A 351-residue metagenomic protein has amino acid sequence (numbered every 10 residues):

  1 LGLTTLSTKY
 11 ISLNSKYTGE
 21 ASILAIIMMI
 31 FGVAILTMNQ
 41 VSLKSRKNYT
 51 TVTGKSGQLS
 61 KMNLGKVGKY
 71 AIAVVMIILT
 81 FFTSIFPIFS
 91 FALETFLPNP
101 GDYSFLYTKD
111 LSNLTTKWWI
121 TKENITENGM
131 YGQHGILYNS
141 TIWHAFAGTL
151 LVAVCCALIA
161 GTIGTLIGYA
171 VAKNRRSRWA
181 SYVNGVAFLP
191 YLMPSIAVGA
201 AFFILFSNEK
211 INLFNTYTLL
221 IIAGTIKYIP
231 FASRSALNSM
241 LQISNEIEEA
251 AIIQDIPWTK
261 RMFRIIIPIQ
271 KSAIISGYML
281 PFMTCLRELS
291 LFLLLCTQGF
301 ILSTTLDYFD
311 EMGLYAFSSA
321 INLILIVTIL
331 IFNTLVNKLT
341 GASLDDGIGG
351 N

Functional and structural regions predicted by a protein language model:
L1-T4, S56-Q58, D102-N113, M130-G135 (+5 more regions): Membrane-interfacial helix termini and adjacent extracytoplasmic/periplasmic loops of multi-pass transporters
L1-V33, G65-K69, T95-F105, L111-M130 (+3 more regions): Interhelical loop and adjacent transmembrane-helix boundary motif in polytopic membrane transport permeases
S22-L64, A170-V171, L237-E246, I252 (+3 more regions): C-terminal transmembrane helix and the adjacent membrane-cytosol boundary/short C-terminal tail of inner/organellar
L24-S42, G135-V171, Y182: Transmembrane alpha-helix signature in integral membrane proteins
I30-F31, F81-I85, V186-S195, L219-P230 (+3 more regions): Hydrophobic transmembrane alpha-helices
V33, T37, A157-Y169, K173 (+7 more regions): Hydrophobic positions within alpha-helical transmembrane segments of bacterial inner-membrane proteins
Q58, G65-V75, L166-F202, G350-N351: Cytoplasmic-entry segments and transmembrane alpha-helices of multi-pass inner-membrane transporters
V74-I88, L189, I226, S233-A236 (+4 more regions): Transmembrane alpha-helices
